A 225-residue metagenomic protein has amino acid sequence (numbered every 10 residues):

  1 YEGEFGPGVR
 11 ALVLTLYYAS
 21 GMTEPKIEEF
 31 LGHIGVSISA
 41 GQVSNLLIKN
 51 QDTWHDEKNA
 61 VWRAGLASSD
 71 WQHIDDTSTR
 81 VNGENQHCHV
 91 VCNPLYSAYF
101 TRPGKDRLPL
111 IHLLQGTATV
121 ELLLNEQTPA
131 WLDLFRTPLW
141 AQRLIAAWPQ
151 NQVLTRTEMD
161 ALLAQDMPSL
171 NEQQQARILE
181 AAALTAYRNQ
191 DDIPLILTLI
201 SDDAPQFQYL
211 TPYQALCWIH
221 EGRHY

Functional and structural regions predicted by a protein language model:
Y1-Y225: Catalytic center-proximal scaffold of phosphoryl-transfer enzymes
